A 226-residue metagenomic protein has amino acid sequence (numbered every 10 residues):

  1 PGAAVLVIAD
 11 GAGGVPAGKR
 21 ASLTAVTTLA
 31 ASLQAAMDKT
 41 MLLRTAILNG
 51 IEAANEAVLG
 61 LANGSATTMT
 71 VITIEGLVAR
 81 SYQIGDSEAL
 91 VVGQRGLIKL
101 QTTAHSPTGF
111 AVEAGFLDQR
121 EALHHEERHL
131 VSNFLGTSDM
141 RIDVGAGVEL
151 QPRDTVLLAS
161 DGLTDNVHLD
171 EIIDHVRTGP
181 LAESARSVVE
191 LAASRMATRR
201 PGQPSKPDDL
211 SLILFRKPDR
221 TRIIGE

Functional and structural regions predicted by a protein language model:
P1-E226: PP2C/PPM-type serine/threonine phosphatase catalytic domain
